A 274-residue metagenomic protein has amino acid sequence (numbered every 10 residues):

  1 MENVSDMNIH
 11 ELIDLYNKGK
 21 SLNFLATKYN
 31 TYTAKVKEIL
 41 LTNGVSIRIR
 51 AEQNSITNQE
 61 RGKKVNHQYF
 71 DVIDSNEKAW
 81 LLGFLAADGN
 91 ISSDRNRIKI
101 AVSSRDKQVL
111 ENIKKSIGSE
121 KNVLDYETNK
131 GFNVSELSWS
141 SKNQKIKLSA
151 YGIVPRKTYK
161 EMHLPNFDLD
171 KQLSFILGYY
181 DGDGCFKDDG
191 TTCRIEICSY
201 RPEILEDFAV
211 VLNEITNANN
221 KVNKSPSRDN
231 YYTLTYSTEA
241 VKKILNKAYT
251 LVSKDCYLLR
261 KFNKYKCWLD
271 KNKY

Functional and structural regions predicted by a protein language model:
E2-Y274: Internal intein/HINT superfamily modules and their associated LAGLIDADG
